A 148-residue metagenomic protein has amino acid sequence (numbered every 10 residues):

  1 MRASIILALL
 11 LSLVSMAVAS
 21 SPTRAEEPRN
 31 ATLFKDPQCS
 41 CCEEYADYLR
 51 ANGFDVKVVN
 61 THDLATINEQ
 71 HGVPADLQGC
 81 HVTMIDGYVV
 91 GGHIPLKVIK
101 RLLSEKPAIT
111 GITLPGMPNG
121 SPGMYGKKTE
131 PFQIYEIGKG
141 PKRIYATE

Functional and structural regions predicted by a protein language model:
M1-R2: N-terminal secretory signal peptides that target proteins for export/translocation
I6-A17: Bacterial N-terminal signal peptides
V18-A25: Sec/Tat signal peptide C-region and signal peptidase I cleavage site
E26-D47, A51-N52: Local sequence-structure signature of Cys/Sec-based thiol-disulfide redox active-site neighborhoods
Q38, H62, G116-P118: Short beta->alpha connector loops
E43-G92: N-terminal, post-signal-peptide region of Sec/Tat-exported proteins
Q70, D76-E148: Thiol/selenol-based redox catalytic cores and closely related redox-interacting motifs
